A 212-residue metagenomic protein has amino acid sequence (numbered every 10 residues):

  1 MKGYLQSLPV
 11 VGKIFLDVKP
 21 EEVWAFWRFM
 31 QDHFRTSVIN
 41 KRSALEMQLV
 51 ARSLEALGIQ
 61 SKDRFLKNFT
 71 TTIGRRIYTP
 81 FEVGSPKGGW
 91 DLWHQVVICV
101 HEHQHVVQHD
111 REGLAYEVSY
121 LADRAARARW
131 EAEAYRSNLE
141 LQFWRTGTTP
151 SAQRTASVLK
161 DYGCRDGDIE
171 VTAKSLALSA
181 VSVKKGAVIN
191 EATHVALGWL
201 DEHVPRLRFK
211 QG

Functional and structural regions predicted by a protein language model:
K2-P80: Auxiliary, metal-adjacent structural segments of Zn-dependent hydrolase domains
L16-W27, V100, R127-E131, Y135 (+1 more regions): A structural signal for well-ordered alpha-helical scaffolds and beta->alpha junctions
W24-W27, W90-W93, W130, W144 (+1 more regions): A residue-identity detector for tryptophan
W27-M30, V96, E133, E202: Enriched - but not universal
E46-R52, A56-L57, K62-D63, V96 (+2 more regions): Lumenal/extracellular "mature" regions of secretory-pathway glycan-modifying transferases
I73, P80-V97, Q108-N138: Post-HEXXH active-site segment of zinc metalloproteases
H101, H105: Histidine-centered divalent metal-coordination motifs
L114-G212: Metalloprotease/metallohydrolase-associated module, dominated by Zn2+-dependent proteases
